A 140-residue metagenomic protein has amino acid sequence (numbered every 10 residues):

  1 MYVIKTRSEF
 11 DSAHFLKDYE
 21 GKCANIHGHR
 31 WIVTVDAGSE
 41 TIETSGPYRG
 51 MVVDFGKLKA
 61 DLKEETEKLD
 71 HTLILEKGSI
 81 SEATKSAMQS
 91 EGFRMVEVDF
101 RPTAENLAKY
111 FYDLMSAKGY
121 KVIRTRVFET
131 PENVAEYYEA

Functional and structural regions predicted by a protein language model:
M1-A140: Charge-rich, low-complexity N-terminal segments
